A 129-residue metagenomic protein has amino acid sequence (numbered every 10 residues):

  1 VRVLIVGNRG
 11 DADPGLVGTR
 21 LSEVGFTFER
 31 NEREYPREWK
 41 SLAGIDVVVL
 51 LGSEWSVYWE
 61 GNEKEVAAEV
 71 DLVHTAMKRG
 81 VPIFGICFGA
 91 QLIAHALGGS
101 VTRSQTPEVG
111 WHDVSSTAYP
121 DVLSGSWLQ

Functional and structural regions predicted by a protein language model:
V1-L4: Extreme N-terminal starter segment of soluble prokaryotic enzymes
V6-N8, R33, F88: Cofactor-binding loop segments of dinucleotide-utilizing enzymes, especially the Rossmann-like FAD- and NAD(P)+-binding
R9-G10, T106: Short coil/turn segments
D11-L16: Short N-terminal binding/cap micro-motifs at the start of the first secondary-structure element
G18-F84: Flexible gly/pro-rich beta->alpha loop and the following alpha-helix that scaffold active-site loops
E34-Y35, A90, E108: Conserved beta-strand edge residues that scaffold enzyme active sites
T75-S100: Catalytic nucleophile loop
L97-Q129: Pocket-forming structural segment of enzyme catalytic cores
